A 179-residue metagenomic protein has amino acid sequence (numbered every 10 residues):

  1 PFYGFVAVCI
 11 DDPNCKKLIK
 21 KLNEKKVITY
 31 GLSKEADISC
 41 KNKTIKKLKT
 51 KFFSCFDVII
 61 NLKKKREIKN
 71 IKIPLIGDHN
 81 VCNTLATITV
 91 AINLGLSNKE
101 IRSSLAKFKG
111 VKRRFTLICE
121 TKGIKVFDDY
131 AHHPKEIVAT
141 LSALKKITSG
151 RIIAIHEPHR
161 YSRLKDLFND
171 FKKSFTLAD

Functional and structural regions predicted by a protein language model:
P1-V126, S149: Acidic, Mg2+-coordinating active-site environments of NTP-dependent enzymes
K21, L94, E100-I101, A131 (+3 more regions): Alpha-helix boundary/interfacial micro-motifs
D78, G95, H132, H159-R160: Short, glycine-/Ser/Thr-/acidic-enriched flexible segments
V111-R113, P134-D179: Active-site beta-alpha connecting loops in nucleotide-dependent enzymes
V126-H132: Switch II (G3) loop of P-loop NTPases
